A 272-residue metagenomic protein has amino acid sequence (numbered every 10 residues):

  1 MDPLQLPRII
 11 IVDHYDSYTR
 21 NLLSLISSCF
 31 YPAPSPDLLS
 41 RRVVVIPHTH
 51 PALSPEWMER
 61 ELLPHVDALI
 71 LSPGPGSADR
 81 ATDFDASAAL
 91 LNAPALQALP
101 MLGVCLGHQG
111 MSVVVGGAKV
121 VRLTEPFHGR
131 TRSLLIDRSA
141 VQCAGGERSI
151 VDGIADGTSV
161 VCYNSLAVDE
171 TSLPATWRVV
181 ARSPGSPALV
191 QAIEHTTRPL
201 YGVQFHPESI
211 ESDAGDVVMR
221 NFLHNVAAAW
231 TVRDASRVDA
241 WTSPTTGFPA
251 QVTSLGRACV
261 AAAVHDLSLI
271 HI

Functional and structural regions predicted by a protein language model:
P3-P7: A short, charged/proline- and glycine-enriched loop that marks the coil->beta-strand transition at the N-terminal
R8-I10, D16-G103, Q109, V115 (+1 more regions): Flexible gly/pro-rich beta->alpha loop and the following alpha-helix that scaffold active-site loops
V12-D13, F205: Active-site flanking residues adjacent to catalytic metal/cofactor-binding acidic residues
Y31-L39, C143-G145, T246, C259 (+1 more regions): Intrinsically disordered, low-complexity domain-flanking/linker segments in eukaryotic proteins, enriched
S35-P36, V120-V121, T231: Secondary-structure boundary/capping residues
W57, D85-V104, Q109-N225: Pocket-forming structural segment of enzyme catalytic cores
I210-D266: Acyltransferase
I270-I272: Conserved small/polar residues in nucleotide/adenosyl-binding loops
